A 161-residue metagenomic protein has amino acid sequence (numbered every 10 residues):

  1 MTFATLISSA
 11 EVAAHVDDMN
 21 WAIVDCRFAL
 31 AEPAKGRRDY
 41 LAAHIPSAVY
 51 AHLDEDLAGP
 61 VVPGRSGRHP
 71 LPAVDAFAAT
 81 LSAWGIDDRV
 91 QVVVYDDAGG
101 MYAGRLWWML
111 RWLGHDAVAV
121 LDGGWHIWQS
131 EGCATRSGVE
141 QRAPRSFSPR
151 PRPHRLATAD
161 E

Functional and structural regions predicted by a protein language model:
M1-E161: Cytosolic catalytic domains that perform sulfur/thiol-centered chemistry
